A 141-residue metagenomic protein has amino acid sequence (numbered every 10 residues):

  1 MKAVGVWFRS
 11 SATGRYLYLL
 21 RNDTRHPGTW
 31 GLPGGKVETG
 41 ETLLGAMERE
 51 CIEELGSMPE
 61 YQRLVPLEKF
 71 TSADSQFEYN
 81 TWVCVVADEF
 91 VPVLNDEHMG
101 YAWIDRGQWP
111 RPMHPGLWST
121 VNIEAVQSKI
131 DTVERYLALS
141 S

Functional and structural regions predicted by a protein language model:
M1-L17: Conserved N-terminal beta-strand and adjoining loop/helix that marks the start of the Nudix/MutT-like hydrolase domain
L20-D23: Short, small-residue-rich loop/turn micro-motifs
R25-G28: A conserved beta-turn-beta hairpin within the catalytic core of GNAT-like acetyltransferases that forms part
G31-L32: A short gly/proline-enriched turn/hairpin at secondary-structure junctions
G35-V126, L139-S140: Unchanged
